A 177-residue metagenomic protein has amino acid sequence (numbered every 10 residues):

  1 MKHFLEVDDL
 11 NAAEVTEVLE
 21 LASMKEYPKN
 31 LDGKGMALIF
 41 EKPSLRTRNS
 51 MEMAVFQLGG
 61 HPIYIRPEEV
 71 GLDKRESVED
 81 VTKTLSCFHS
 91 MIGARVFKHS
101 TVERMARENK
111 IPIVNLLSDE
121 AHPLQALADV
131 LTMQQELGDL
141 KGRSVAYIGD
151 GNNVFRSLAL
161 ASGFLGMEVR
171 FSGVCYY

Functional and structural regions predicted by a protein language model:
M1-N49, M53, A121: Positively charged, low-complexity intrinsically disordered leader regions
L10, L21-K25, L58, F88 (+3 more regions): Change "in soluble alpha/beta enzymes" to "in soluble alpha/beta proteins
L10-A13, L31, R46, S50 (+6 more regions): Conserved active-site and cofactor/substrate-binding residues in soluble primary-metabolism enzymes
G35, F40-F88: Active-site cofactor/substrate anionic-group-binding motifs, chiefly glycine- and Lys/Arg-rich phosphate-binding loops
E41-F56, Q135-Y177: Glycine-rich phosphate/diphosphate-binding loop of Rossmann-like nucleotide-binding domains
P62-Y64, I92, I113, V169: Hydrophobic beta-strand scaffold residues
P67-V70, L117-H122, V174-Y177: Short, acidic/turn-prone active-site loops that include or flank metal/cofactor- and phosphate-binding residues
S90-A161: Anion-binding alpha/beta catalytic cores of soluble intermediary-metabolism enzymes, centered on
